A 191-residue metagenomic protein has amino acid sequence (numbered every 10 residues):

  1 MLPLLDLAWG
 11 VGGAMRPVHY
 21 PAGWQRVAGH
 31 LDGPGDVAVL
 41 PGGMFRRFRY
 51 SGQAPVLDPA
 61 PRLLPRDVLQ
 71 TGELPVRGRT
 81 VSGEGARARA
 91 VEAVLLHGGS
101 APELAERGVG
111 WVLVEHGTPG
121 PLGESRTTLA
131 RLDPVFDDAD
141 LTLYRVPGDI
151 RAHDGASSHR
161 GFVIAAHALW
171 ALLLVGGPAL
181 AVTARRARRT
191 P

Functional and structural regions predicted by a protein language model:
M1-P191: Extracytoplasmic
